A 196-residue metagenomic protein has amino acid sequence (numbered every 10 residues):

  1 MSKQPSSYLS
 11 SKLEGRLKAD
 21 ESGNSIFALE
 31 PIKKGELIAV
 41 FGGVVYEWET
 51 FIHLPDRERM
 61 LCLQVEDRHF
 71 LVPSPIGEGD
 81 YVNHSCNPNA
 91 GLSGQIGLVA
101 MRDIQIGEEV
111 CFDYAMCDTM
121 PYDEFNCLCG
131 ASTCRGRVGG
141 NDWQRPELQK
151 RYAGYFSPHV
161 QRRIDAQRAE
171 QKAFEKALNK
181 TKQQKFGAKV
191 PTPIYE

Functional and structural regions predicted by a protein language model:
S2, C86-E196: C-terminal SET catalytic tail plus cysteine-rich post-SET Zn-binding segment of SAM-dependent SET-domain
S2-G91: Catalytic cores of histone-lysine modification enzymes
